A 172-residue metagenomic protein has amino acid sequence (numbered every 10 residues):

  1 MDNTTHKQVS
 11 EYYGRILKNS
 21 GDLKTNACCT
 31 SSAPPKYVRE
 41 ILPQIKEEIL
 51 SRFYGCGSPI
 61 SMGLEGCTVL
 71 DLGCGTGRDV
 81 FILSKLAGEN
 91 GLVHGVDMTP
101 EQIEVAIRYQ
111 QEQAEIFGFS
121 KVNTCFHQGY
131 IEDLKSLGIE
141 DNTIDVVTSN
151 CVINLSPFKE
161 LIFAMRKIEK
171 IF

Functional and structural regions predicted by a protein language model:
M1-S32: N-terminal auxiliary segments of SAM/dcSAM-dependent transferases
S32-T68, D79-L86: Conserved alpha-helix/loop element of class I SAM-dependent methyltransferases that forms part of the SAM/SAH-binding
L64-L72, T76-S136: Class I SAM-dependent methyltransferase SAM/SAH-binding core
D133-V147, K159-E160: A short acidic, Gly/Pro-enriched loop at the edge of an enzyme's catalytic core that lines a small-molecule cofactor
S149-V152: A short beta-strand submotif of the Rossmann-like class I SAM-dependent methyltransferase core that lines
N154-F158: A short His-aromatic
E160-F172: A short glycine-rich, Lys/Arg-flanked "PGG" loop and its adjoining helix->strand segment in the class I
